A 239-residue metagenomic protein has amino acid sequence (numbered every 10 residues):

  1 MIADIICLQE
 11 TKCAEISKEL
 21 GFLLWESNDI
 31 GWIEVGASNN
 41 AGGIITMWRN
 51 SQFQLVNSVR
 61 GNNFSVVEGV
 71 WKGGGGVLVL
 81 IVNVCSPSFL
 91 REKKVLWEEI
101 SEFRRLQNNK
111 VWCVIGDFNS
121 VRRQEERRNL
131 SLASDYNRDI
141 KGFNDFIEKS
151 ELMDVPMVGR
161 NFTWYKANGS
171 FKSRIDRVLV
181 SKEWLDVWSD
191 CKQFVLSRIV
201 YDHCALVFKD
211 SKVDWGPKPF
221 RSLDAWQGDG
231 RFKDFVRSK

Functional and structural regions predicted by a protein language model:
M1-K239: A shared catalytic/ligand-binding motif for oxyanion handling
